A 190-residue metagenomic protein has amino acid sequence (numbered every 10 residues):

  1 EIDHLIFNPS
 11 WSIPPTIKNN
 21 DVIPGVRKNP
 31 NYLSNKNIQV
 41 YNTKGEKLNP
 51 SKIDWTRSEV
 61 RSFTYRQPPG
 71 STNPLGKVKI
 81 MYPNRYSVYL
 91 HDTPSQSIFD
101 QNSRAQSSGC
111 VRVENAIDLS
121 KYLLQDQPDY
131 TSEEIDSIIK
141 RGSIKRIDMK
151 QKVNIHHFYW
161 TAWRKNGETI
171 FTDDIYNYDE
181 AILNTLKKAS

Functional and structural regions predicted by a protein language model:
E1-S190: Well-ordered beta-sheet/strand-loop patches within structured domains
